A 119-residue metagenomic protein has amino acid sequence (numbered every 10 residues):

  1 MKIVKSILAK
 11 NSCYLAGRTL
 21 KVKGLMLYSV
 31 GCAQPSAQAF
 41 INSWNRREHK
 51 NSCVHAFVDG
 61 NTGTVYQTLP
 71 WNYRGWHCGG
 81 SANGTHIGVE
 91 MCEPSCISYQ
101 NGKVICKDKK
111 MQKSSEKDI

Functional and structural regions predicted by a protein language model:
M1-I119: Active-site-adjacent loop/helix surface patches within enzyme catalytic domains that shape the substrate-binding cleft
